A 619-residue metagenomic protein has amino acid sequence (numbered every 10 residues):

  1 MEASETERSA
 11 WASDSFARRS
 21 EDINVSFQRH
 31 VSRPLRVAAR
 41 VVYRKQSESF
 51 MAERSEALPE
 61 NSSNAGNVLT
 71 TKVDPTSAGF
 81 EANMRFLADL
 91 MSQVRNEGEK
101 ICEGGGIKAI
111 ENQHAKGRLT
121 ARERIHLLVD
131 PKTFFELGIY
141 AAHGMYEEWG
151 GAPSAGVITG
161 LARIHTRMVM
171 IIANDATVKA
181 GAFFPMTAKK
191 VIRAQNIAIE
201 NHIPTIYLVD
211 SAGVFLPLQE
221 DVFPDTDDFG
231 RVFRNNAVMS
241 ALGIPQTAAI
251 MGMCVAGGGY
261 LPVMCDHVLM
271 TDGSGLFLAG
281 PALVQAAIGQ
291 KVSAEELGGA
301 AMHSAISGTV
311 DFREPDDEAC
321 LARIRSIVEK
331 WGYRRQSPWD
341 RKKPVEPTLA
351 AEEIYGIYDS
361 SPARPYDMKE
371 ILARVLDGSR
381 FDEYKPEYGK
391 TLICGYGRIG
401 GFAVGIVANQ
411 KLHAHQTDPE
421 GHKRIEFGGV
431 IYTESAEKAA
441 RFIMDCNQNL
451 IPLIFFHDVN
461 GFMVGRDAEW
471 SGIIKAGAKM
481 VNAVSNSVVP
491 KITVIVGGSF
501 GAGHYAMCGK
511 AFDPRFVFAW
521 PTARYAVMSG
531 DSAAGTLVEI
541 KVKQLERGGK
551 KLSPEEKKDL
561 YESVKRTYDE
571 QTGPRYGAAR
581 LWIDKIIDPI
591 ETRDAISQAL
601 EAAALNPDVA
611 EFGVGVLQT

Functional and structural regions predicted by a protein language model:
F16-R19, V25-E56, E60: N-terminal mitochondrial targeting presequence
E53-T619: Ligand-binding clefts of soluble mixed alpha/beta catalytic domains
